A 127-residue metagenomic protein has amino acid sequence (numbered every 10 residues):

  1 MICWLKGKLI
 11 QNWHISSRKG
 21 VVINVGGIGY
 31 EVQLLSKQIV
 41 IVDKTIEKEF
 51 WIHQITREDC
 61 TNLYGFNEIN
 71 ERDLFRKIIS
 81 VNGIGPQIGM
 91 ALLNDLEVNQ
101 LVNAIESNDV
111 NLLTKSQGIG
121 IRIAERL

Functional and structural regions predicted by a protein language model:
M1-S80, A91: Structure-specific DNA junction-binding interface
T61-F66, P86-I105, R126-L127: Amphipathic, charged-and-aliphatic alpha-helical interface segments that function as noncatalytic docking
